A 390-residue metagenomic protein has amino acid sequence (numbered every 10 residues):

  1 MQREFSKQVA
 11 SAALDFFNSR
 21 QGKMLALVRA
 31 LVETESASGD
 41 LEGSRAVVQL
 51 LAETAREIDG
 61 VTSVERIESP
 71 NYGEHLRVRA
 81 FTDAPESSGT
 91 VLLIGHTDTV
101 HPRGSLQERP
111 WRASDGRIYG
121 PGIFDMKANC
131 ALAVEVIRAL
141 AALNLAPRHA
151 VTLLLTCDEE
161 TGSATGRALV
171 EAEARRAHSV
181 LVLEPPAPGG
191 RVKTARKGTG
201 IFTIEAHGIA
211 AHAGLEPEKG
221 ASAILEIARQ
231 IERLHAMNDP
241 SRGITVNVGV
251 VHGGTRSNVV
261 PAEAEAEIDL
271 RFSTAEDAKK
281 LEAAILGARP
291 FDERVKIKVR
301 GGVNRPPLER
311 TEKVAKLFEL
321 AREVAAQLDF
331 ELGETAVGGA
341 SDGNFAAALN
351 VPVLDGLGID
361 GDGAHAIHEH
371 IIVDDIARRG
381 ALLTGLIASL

Functional and structural regions predicted by a protein language model:
M1-A12, S36, A46, R66 (+3 more regions): Metal-dependent amide/peptide-bond hydrolase catalytic core, centered on the "pita-bread" metallohydrolase fold
Q2-P121, A142-L143, P147, G343: Acidic/His- and Gly-rich active-site-bordering loop/insert found across diverse amide/peptide-bond hydrolases
E86, S114, V136-T152, R233-G243 (+1 more regions): Phosphate-handling active-site elements
I94-G95, L154-T156, L181-E184, E205-H207 (+1 more regions): Short beta-strand segments
D98-S114, A177, L181, A195-E205 (+1 more regions): Acidic-glycine-rich active-site phosphate/pyrophosphate-binding loop
I118-A131, E160, A221-I224, H370-A377: Short, conserved micro-motifs enriched in small and acidic residues
M126-K197: Acidic/histidine-rich catalytic neighborhood of metal-dependent amide-processing enzymes
